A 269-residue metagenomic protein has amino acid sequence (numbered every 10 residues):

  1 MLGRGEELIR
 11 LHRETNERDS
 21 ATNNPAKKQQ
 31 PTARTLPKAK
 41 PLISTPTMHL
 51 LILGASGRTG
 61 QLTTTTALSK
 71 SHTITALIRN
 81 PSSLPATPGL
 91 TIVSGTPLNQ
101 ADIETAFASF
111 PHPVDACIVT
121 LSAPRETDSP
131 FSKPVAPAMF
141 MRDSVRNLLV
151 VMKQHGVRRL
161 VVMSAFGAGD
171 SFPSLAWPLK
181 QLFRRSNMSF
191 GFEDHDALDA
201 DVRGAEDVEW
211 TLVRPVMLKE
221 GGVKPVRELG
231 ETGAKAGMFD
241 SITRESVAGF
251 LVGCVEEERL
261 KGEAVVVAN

Functional and structural regions predicted by a protein language model:
K27, T35-P37, L42-T45, H49 (+2 more regions): Mid/C-terminal beta-alpha module of Rossmann-like enzyme folds, strongest in SDR-family dehydrogenases/epimerases
L50-H72: N-terminal Rossmann NAD(P)H-binding glycine-rich loop of SDR-like oxidoreductase domains
L53, L77, T120-L121, L160-F166 (+1 more regions): SDR active-site strand-loop-helix element
A76, S82-N147, V151-Q154: NAD(P)H-binding glycine-rich loop region in Rossmannoid oxidoreductase-like domains and their noncatalytic homologs
P81, S132-A136, R146-F190: Conserved Rossmann-fold NAD(P)-dependent oxidoreductase catalytic core, especially the SDR/UDP-sugar
D170-F172, G222-R227, V255-E263: Glycine/proline-rich active-site loop of Rossmann-fold NAD(P)-dependent oxidoreductases
D199-G221: Conserved beta-loop-beta element that borders a ligand/cofactor-binding pocket
